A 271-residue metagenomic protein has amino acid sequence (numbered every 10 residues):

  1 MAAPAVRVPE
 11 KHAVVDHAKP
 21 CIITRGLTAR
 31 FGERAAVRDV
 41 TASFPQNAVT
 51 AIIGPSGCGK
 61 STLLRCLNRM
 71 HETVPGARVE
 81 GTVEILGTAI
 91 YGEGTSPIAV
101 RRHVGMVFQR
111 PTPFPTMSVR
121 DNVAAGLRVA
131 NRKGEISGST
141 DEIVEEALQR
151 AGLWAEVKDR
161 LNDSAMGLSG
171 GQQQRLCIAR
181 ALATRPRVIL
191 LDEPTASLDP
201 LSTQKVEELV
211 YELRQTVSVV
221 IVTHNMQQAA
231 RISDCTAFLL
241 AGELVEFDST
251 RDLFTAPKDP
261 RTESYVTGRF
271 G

Functional and structural regions predicted by a protein language model:
L64, N68, R120-V129, D141 (+2 more regions): Short helical segment in ABC ATPase nucleotide-binding domains corresponding to the A-loop/adjacent helical element
G76-R78, A89-G105, V129, Q215 (+1 more regions): ABC ATPase NBD coupling module
T82-A89, E135-D159: Conserved ABC ATPase "signature" region
D163-L168, Q172: Conserved ABC ATPase signature
R185: Conserved catalytic motifs of ABC-family nucleotide-binding domains
I189-D192: Catalytic Walker B motif of ABC-type/P-loop ATPase nucleotide-binding domains
F247-D248: ABC ATPase "signature
